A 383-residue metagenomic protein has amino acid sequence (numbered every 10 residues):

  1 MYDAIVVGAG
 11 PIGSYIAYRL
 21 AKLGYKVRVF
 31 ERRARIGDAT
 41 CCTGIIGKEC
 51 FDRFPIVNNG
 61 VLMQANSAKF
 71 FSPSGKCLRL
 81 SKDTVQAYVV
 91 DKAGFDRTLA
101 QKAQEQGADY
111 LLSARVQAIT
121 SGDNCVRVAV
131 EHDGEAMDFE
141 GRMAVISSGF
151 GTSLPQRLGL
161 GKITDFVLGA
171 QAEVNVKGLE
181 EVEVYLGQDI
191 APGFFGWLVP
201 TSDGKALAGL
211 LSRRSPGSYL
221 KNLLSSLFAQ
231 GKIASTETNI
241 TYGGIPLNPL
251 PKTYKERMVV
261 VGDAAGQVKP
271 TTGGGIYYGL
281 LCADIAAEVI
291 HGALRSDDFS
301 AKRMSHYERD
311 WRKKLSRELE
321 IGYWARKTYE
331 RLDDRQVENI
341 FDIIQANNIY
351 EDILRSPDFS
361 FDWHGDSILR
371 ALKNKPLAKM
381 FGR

Functional and structural regions predicted by a protein language model:
M1-I12: Beta1/beta-strand and adjacent pyrophosphate-binding region of the FAD-binding site in flavoprotein oxidoreductases
A9, K102-A234: Predominantly flavin-linked oxidoreductase catalytic cores and closely associated redox partners
I12, R35, G151: Conserved Rossmann-like nucleotide-cofactor binding loop
Y18-T40: Glycine-rich FAD pyrophosphate-binding loop
I46-T98: A conserved beta-strand/loop capping segment in the N-terminal third of enzymes that catalyze redox or closely related
R97, L112-A114, I240-T241: Short loop/edge segments at beta-strand edges and connector loops that shape dinucleotide/nucleotide cofactor-binding
A118, R214-I290, L294-R295, A301-K302: FAD/FMN-dependent oxidoreductases across multiple families
H291-R383: C-terminal helical "tail/cap" subdomain of flavin- and related membrane-associated enzymes
